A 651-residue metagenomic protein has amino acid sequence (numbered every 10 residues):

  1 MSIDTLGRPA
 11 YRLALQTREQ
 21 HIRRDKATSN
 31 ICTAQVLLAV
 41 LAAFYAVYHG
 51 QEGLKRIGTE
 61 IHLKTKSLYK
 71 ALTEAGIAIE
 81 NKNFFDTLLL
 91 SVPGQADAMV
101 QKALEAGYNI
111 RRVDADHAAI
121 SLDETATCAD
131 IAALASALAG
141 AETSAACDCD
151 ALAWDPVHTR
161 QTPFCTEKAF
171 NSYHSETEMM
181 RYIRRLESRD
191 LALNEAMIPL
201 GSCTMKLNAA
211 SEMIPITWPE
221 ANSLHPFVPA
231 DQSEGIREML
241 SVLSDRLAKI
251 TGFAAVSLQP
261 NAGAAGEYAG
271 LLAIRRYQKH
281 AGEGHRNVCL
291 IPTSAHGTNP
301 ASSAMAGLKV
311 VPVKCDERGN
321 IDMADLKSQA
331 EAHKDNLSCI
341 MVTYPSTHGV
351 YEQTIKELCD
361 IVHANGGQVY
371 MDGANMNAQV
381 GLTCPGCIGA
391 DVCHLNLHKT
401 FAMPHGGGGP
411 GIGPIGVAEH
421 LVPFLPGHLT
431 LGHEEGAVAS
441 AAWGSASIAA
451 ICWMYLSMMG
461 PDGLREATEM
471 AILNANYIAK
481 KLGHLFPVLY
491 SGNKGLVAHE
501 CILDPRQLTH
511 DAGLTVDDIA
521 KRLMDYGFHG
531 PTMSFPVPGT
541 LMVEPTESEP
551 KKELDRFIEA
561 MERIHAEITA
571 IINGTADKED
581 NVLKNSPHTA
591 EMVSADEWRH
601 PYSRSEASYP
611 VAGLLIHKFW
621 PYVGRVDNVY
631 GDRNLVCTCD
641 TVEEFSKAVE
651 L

Functional and structural regions predicted by a protein language model:
M1-A10, L72-T73, F85, L89-L90 (+5 more regions): Conserved PLP-enzyme active-site core in the AAT-like
M1-S29, V36, P410, P414-A446 (+1 more regions): Long, C-terminal catalytic modules of enzymes
D4-L6, A14-T33, L37-V256, L272 (+4 more regions): Non-catalytic terminal extensions of PLP-dependent enzymes
A34-L41, D130, G266-E267, G409 (+2 more regions): Catalytic-loop motifs flanking and including active-site residues across diverse enzymes
N261: Conserved adenosyl
